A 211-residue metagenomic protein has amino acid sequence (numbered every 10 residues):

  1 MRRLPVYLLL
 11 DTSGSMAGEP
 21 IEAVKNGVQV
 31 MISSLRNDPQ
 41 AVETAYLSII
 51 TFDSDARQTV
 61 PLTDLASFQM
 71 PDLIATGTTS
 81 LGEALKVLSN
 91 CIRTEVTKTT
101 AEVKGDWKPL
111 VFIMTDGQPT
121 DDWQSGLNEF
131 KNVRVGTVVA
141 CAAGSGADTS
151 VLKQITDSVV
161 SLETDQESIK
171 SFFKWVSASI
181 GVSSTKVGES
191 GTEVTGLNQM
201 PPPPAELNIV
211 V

Functional and structural regions predicted by a protein language model:
M1-V60, L110-M114: Von Willebrand factor
L4, W107-K108, R134-T137, T156-D157: Short glycine-/polar-rich loops that comprise or flank the Walker A/P-loop and associated switch/sensor motifs
S13, M31, G126-K131, T192: Mixed-charge (Asp/Glu-Lys/Arg
E22, T99, G117-I155: VWA/integrin I-like adhesion module and closely mimicked acidic/polar interface patches used
V28-R36, V87-T97, L127: Short, well-ordered amphipathic alpha-helices
T59-S67: Short, flexible, mixed-charge acidic loops at enzyme active sites
Q69-W107, T137-L152, L162, Q166-W175: Von Willebrand factor
T156-P203: C-terminal helix of von Willebrand factor
